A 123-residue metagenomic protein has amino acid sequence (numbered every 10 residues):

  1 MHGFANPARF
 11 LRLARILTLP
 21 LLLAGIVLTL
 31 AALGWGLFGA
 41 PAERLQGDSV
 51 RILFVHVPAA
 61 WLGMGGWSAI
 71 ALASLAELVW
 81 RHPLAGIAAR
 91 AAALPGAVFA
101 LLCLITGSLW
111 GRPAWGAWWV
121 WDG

Functional and structural regions predicted by a protein language model:
H2-F10, A14-P41, G47-D48, I52-W115 (+1 more regions): Hydrophobic cores of alpha-helical transmembrane segments in multi-pass integral membrane proteins
